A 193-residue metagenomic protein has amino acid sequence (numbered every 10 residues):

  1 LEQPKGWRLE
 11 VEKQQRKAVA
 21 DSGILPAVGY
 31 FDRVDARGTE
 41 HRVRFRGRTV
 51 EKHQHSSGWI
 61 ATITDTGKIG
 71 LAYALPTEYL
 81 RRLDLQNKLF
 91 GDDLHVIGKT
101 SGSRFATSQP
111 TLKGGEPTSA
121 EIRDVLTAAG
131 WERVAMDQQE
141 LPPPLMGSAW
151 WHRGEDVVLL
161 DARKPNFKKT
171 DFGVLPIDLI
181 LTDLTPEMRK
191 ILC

Functional and structural regions predicted by a protein language model:
L1-G29: Juxta-kinase regulatory segment immediately upstream of eukaryotic protein kinase catalytic domains
I24-R33, D92-T100: A short acidic/basic microdomain associated with nuclease active sites
A27-Q86: ATP-binding glycine-rich loop module of kinase domains
T49, H55-S57, S148-C193: Catalytic activation segment of kinase domains across protein kinase-like and atypical kinase folds
T49-E51, L94, A106-T107, V174: A broad, low-specificity signal marking well-ordered, structured residues that form hydrophobic/aromatic
S57-I60, K113-E116, D183: Short acidic, S/G/P-rich loop/turn micro-motifs used as interaction or catalytic elements
D84-M146: Conserved structural core of kinase catalytic domains
